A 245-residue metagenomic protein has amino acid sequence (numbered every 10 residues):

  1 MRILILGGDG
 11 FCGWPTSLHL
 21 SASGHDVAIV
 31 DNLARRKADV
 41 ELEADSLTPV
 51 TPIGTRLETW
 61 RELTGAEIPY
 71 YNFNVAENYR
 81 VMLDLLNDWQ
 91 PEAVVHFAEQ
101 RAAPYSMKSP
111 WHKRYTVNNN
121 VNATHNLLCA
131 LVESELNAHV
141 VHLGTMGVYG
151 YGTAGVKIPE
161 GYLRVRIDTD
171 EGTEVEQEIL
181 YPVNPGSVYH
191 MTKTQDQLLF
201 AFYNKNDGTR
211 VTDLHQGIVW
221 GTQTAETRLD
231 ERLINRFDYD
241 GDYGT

Functional and structural regions predicted by a protein language model:
M1-T222: N-terminal Rossmann-like NAD(P)+-binding domain of SDR-like oxidoreductases, especially those catalyzing
T194, D207-T209, G221-T245: Glycine/proline-rich active-site loop of Rossmann-fold NAD(P)-dependent oxidoreductases
